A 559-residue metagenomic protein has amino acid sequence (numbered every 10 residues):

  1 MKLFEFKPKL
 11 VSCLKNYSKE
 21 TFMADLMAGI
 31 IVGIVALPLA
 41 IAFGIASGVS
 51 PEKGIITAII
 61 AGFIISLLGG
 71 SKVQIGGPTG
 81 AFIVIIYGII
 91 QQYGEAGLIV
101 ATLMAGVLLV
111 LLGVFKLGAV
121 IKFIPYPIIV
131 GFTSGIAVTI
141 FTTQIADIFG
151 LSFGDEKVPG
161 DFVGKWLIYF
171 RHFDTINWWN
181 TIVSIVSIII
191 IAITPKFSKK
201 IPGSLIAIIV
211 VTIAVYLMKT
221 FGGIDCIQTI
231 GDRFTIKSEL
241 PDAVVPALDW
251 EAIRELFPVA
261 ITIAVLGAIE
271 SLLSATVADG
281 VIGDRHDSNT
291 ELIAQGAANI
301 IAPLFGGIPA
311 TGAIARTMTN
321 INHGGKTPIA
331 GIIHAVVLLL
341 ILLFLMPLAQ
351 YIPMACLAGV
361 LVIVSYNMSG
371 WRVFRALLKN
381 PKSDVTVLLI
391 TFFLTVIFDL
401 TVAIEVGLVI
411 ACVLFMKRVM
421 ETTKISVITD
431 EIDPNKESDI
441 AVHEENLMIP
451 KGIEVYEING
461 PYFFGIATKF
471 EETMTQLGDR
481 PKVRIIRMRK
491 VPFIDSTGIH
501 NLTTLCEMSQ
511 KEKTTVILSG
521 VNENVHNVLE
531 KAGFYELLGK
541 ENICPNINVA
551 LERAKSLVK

Functional and structural regions predicted by a protein language model:
M1-P434, K513: Transmembrane helical cores of multi-pass ion-transport proteins
A28, I188, A192, T468 (+3 more regions): Short, contiguous clusters of charged residues that form electrostatic/catalytic patches at enzyme active sites, used
G76, G131, R487, L518-S519 (+1 more regions): Active-site-adjacent beta-strand anchor residues
I86, W166, F470-M474, A550 (+1 more regions): Generic hydrophobic alpha-helical segments
G135, S152, Y462, E523-V525 (+1 more regions): Residue-level detector of flexible, active-site-proximal loop/helix-junction positions within diverse enzyme catalytic
V336, V525-H526, P545: Short secondary-structure capping/turn micro-motifs that flank functional sites
N367-L537, K555-V558: The feature marks cytosolic C-terminal regulatory regions of anion transporters and related permeases
L537-R553: Short acidic-hydrophobic, aromatic-tinged amphipathic segments that line or gate anion-handling sites
